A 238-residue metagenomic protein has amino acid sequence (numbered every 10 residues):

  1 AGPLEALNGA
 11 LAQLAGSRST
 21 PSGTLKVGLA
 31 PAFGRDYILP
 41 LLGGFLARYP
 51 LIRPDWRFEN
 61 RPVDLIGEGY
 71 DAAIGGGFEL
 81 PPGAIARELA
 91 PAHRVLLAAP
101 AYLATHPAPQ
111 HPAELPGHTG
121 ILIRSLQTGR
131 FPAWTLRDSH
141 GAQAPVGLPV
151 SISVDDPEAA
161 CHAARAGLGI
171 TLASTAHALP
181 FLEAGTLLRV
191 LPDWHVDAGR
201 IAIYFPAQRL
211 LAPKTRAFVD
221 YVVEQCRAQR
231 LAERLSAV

Functional and structural regions predicted by a protein language model:
A1-G16: Alpha-helical "hinge/linker" immediately C-terminal to small N-terminal DNA-binding modules
S22-I85, L235-V238: Central regulatory/effector-binding core of bacterial HTH transcription factors
L51, T175-A184, W194-V238: C-terminal effector-binding regulatory domain of bacterial HTH transcription factors
P54-F58, L122, P145-D156: Short beta-strand-to-loop elements that line the ligand-binding cleft of bilobed periplasmic-binding protein-like
G83-R94, A98-I123: Flexible hinge/capping segments at coil-to-helix
A86-L89, A184-V196: Short beta-strand->loop
T119-H140: Secondary-structure junction motif
C161-T186: A ligand-binding cleft/hinge motif common to bilobed small-molecule-binding domains
